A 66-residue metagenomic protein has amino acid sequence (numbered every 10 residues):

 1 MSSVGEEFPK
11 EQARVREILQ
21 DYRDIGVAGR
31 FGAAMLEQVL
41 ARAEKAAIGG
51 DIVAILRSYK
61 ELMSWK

Functional and structural regions predicted by a protein language model:
M1-A33: Amphipathic, heptad-repeat alpha-helical segments
G49-A54: Short helix-adjacent coil turns
